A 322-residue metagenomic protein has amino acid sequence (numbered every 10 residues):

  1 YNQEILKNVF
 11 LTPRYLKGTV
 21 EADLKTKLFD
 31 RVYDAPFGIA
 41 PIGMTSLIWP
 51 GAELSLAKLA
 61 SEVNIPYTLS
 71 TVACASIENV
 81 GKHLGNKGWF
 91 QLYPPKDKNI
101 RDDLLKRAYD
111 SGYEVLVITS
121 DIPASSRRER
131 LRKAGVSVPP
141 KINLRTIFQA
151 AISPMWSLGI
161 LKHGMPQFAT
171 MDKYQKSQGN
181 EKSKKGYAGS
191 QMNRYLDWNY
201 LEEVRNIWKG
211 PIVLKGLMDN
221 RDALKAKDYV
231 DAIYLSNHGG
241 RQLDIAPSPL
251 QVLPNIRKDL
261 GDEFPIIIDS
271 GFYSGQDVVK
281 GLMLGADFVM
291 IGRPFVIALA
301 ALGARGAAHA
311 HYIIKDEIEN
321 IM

Functional and structural regions predicted by a protein language model:
Y1-D30, P139-L196: An N-cap/entry alpha-helix motif that binds or orients negatively charged groups
Y1-P123: N-terminal capping/small domains of soluble enzymes
Y1-V9, Q251-I268, Y273-M322: Alpha/beta catalytic cores of nucleotide-metabolism and tRNA/nucleoside-modifying enzymes
F37-A40, Y67-L69, G88-L92, L116 (+4 more regions): Hydrophobic faces of well-ordered beta-strands that scaffold small-molecule active sites in alpha/beta enzyme cores
I39, A60, I118, V204 (+4 more regions): Conserved, mostly hydrophobic/aromatic
V63, H83, S111, I207 (+2 more regions): Structural motif
T71-C74, P95, Y195, L214-N220 (+1 more regions): Glycine-rich beta-to-alpha transition loops that act as phosphate-gripper elements at the mouths of alpha/beta enzyme
E78-W89, L144-A150, R194-I212, D244-I268 (+1 more regions): Alpha-helix-loop-beta-strand connector modules within alpha/beta enzyme cores
